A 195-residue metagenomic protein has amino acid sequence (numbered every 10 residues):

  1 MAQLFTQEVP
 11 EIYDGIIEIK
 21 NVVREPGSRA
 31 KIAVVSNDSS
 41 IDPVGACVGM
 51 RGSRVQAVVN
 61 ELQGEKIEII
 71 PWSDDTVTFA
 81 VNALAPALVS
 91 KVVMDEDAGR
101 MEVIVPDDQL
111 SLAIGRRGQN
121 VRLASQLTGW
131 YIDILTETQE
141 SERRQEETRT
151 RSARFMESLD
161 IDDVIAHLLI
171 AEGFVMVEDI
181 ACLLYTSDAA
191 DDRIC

Functional and structural regions predicted by a protein language model:
M1-S187: RNA-contacting regions in translation and RNA-metabolism proteins, encompassing KH/S1 modules where present
D188-I194: A short, hydrophobic C-terminal helix/tail in secreted or cell-surface proteins
